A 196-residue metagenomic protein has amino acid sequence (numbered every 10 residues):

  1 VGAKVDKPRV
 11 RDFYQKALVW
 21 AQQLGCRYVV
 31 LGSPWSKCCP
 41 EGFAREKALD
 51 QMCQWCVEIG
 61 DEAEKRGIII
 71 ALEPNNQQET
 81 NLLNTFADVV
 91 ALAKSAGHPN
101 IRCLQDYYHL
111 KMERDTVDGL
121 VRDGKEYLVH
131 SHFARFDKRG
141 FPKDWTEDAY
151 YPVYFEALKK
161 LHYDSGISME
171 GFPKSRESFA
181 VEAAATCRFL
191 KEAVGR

Functional and structural regions predicted by a protein language model:
V1-C103, M112, V181: Active-site acidic/histidine proton-transfer and metal-coordination neighborhood in alpha/beta enzyme cores
R11, K16-V19, G25-R27, L83-Q105 (+1 more regions): Histidine-acidic metal/acid-base catalytic patches
